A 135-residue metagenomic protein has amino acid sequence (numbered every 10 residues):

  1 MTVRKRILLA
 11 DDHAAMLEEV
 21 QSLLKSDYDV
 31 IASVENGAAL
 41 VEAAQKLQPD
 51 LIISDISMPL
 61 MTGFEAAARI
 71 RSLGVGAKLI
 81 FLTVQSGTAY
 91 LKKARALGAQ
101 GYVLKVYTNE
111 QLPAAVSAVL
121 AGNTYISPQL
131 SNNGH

Functional and structural regions predicted by a protein language model:
A10-D11, V34, I52: Conserved sequence signature across two-component system core domains
A14-A32: Two-component/phosphorelay signaling modules centered on CheY-like receiver
N36-A39, T62-E65: Acidic catalytic/metal-coordinating carboxylates
L47-I53: Active-site beta3 strand of CheY-like receiver
D55, T83: Active-site residues of response regulator receiver
M58: Receiver (REC) domain active-site loop signature in two-component systems and cognate sites in sensor histidine kinases
L91-R95, L104-H135: Short, flexible helix-to-coil linker/hinge segments that flank and couple to helix-turn-helix
